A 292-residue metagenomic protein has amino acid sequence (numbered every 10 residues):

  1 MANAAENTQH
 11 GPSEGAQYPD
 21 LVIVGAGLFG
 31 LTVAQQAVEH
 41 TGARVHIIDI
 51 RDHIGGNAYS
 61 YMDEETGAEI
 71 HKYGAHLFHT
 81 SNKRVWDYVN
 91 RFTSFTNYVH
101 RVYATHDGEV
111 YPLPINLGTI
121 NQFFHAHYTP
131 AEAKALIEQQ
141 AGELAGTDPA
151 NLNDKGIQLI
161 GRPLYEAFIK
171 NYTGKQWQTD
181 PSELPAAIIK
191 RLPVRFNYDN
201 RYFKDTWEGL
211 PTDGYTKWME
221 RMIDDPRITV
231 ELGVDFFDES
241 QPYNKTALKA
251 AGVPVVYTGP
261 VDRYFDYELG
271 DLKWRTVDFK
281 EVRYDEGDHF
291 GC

Functional and structural regions predicted by a protein language model:
A2-A16: A short, basic/flexible loop-to-alpha-helix module at the beginning of a structural domain
E14-F29, H46: Beta1/beta-strand and adjacent pyrophosphate-binding region of the FAD-binding site in flavoprotein oxidoreductases
L28-F29, D52-I54, G118, G174-K175 (+2 more regions): Short, solvent-exposed loop/turn segments at secondary-structure junctions
T32: Short alpha-helical segment within the catalytic ATP-binding CA
Q35-E64: Glycine-rich FAD pyrophosphate-binding loop
H40, V234-C292: Mid-domain catalytic core of redox enzymes that form a hydrophobic substrate pocket/lid adjacent to a catalytic redox
T66-G142: Dinucleotide-binding Rossmann-like beta1-alpha1 core, especially the glycine-rich loop that anchors the ADP
D107-P112, L117-V253: Active-site/ligand-binding neighborhood in enzyme catalytic cores
